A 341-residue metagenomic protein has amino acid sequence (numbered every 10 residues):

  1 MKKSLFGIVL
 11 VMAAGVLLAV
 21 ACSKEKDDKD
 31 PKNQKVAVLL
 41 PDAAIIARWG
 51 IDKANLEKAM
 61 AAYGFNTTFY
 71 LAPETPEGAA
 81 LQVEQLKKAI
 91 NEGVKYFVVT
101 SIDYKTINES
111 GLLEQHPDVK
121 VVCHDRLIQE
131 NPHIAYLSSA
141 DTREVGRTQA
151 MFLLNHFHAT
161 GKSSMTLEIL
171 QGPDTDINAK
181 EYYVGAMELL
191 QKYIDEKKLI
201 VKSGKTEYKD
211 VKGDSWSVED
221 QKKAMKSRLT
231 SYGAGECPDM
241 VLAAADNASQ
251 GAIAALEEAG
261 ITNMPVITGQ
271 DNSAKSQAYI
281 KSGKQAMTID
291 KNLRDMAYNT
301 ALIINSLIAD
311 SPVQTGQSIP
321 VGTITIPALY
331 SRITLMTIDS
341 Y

Functional and structural regions predicted by a protein language model:
L18-A21: C-terminal motif of bacterial Sec signal peptides marking the signal peptidase cleavage site
D27-K35, A61, F157-S164: Immediate post-signal peptide segment of exported/extracytoplasmic ligand-binding proteins
K32, Q171-N178, L190-Q191, D295-Y341: Hinge/cleft segment of the Venus flytrap/periplasmic-binding protein
K35-N55, A59-Y63, T68-V83, S101-Y104 (+2 more regions): Extracytoplasmic "Venus flytrap"
R48-Y63, V145-Q149, I177-V201, D220-A224 (+1 more regions): Short, solvent-exposed amphipathic alpha-helices that sit in or adjacent to ligand/effector-binding or catalytic
Q82, L137-T166, E181, E219-M225 (+2 more regions): Hydrophobic alpha-helical segments within soluble ligand-binding/sensing domains
Y96-H116, V121, A186, E207-Q277: Hydrophobic alpha-helical
Y104, E109-E144, T160, T166-G172 (+2 more regions): Flexible loop/hinge segments that line or gate small-molecule binding clefts
